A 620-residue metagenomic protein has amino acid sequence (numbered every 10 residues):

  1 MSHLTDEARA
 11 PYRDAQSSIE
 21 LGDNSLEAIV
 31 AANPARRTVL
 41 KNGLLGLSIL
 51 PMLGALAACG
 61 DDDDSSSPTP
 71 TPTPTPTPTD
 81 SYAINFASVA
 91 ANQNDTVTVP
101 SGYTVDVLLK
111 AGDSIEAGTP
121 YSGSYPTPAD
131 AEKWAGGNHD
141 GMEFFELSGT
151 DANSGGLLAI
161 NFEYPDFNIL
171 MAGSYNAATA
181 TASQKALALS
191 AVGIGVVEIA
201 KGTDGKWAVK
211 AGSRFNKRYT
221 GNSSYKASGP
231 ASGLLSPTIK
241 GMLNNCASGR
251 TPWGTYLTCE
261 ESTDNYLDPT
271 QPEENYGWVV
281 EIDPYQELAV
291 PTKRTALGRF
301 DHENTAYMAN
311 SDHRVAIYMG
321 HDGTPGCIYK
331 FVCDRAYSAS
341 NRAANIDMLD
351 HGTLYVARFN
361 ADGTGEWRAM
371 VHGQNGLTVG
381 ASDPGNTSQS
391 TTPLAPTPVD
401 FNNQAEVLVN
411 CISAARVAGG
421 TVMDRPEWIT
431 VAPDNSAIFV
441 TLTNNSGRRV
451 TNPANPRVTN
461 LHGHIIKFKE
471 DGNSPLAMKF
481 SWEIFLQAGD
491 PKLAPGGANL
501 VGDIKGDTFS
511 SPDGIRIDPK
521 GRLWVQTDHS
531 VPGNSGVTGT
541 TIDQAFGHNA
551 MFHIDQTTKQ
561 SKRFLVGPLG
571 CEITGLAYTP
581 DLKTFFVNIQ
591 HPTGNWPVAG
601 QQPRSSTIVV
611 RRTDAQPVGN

Functional and structural regions predicted by a protein language model:
M1-T38, I49-M52: N-terminal secretory signal peptides
E20-N33, N42-L45, T71-N620: Conserved small-residue
A32-T38, I49-P72: N-terminal twin-arginine translocation
